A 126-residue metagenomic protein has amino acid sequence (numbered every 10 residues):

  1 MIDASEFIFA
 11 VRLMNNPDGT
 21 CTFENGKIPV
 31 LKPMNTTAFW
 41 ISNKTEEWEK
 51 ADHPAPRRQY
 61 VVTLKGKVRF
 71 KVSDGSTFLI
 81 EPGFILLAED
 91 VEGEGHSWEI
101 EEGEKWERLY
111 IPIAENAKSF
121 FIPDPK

Functional and structural regions predicted by a protein language model:
I2-F7, A51-H53, R69: Short loop/turn motifs at secondary-structure junctions and domain boundaries
N15, E24, I28-V30, N35-A55 (+3 more regions): Conserved short histidine dyad/triad with adjacent acidic residue
V30, S73-E92: Short acidic-glycine-tyrosine-enriched beta hairpin
E49, G66-K71, I85, N116: Short beta-strand segments in beta-sandwich/barrel cores
K50, F70-K71, A88-E89, E94-E102: Short beta-strand His + acidic residue motifs that chelate non-heme Fe in jelly-roll/DSBH and cupin folds
H53-F70, I111-P112: Short, conserved beta-strand element in jelly-roll/cupin
L87-A88, E101-S119: A short hydrophobic beta-strand segment most commonly corresponding to one strand of the jelly-roll/cupin
